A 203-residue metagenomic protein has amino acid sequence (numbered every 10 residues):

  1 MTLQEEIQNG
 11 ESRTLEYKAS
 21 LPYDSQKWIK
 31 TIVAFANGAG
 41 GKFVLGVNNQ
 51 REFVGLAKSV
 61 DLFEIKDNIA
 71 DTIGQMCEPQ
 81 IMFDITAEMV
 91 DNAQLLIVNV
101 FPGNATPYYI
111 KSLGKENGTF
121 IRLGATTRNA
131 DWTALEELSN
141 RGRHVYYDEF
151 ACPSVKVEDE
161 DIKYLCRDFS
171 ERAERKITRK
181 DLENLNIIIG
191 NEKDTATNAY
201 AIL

Functional and structural regions predicted by a protein language model:
M1-L203: Conserved N-terminal catalytic/coupling substructures associated with nucleotide/phosphate chemistry
